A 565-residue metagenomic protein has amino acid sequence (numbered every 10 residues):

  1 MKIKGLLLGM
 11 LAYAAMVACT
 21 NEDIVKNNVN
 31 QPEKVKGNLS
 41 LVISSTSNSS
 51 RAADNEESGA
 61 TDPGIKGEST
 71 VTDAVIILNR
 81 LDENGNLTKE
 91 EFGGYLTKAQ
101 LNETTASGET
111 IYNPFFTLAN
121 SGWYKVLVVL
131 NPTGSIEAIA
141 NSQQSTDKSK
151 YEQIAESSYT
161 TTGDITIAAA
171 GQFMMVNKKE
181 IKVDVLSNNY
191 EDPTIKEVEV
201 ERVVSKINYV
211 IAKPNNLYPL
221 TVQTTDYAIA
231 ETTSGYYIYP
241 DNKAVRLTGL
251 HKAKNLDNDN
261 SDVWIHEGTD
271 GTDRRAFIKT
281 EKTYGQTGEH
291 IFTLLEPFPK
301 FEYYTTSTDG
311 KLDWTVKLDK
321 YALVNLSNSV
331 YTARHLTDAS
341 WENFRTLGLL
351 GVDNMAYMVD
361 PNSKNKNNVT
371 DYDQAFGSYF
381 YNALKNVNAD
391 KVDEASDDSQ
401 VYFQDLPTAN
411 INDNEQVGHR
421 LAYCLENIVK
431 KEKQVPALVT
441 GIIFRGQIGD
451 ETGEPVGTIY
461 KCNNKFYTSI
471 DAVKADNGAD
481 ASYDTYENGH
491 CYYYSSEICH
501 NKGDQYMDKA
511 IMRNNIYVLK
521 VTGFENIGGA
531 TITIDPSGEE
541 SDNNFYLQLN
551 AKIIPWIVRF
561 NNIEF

Functional and structural regions predicted by a protein language model:
K2-L6, A18-F565: Sec-type signal peptide cleavage vicinity
Y13-M16: Bacterial Sec-type N-terminal signal peptides, specifically the leucine/valine-rich hydrophobic h-region
